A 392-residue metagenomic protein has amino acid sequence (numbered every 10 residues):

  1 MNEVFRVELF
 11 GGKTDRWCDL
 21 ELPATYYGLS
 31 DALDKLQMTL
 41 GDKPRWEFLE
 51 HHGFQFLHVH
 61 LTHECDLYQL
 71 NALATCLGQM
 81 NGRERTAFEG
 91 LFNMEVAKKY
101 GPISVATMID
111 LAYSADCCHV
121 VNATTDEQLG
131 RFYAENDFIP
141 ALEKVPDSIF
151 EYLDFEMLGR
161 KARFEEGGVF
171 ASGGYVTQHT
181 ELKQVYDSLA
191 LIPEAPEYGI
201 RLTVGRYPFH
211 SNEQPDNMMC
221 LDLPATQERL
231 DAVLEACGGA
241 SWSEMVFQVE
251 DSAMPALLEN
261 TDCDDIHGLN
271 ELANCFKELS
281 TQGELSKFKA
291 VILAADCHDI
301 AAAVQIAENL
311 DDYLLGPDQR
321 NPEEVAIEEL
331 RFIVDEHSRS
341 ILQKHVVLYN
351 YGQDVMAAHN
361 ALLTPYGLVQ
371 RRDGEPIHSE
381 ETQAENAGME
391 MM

Functional and structural regions predicted by a protein language model:
M1-G28, E194-Q227, G388-M392: Short, extreme N-terminal segment that most often corresponds to the first beta-strand
N2, K13, G41, R163 (+5 more regions): A generic structural signal for short, non-catalytic loop/turn and secondary-structure boundary residues
F10-K13, Q69, R131, D154-E156 (+8 more regions): Residue-level signal for functionally critical sites in structured catalytic/ligand-binding pockets
D19, K144-R163, G168, C220 (+2 more regions): Amphipathic alpha-helical packing elements
G28, M157, E228-R229, N350: An acidic, carboxylate-rich microenvironment
A32-E151, T177-G199, P215-S340, K344 (+2 more regions): Mixed-charge (acidic/basic) macromolecular-recognition segments
D154, V347, E381-M392: Non-Sec secretion/translocation targeting segments of pathogen effectors
R160-P193, Y351-E385: Long, highly charged low-complexity segments enriched in Glu/Asp and Lys/Arg with interspersed Ser/Thr
